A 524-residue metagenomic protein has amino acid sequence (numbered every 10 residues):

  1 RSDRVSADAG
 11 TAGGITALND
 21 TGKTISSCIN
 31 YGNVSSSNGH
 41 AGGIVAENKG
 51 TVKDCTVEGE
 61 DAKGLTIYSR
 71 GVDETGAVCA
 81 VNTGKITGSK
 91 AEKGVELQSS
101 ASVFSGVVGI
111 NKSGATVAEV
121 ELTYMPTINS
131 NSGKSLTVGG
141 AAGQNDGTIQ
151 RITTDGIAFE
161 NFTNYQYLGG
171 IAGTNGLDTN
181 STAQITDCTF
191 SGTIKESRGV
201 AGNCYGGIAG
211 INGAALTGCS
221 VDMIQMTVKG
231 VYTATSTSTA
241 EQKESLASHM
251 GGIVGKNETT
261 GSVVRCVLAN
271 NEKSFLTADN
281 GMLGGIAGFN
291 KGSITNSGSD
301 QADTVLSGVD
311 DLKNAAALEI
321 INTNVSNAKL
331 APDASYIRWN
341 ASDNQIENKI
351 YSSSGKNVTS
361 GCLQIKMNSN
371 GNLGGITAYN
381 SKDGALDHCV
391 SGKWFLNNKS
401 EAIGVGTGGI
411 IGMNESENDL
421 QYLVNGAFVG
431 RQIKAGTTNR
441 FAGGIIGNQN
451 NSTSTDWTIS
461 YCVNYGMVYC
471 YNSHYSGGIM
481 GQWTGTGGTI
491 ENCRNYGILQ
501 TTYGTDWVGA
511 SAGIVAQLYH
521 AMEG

Functional and structural regions predicted by a protein language model:
R1-G524: Surface-exposed loop/turn motifs in large extracellular/passenger domains
